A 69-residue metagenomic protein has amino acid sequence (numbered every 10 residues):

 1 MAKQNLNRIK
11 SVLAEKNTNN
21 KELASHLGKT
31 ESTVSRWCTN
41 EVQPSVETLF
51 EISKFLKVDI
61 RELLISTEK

Functional and structural regions predicted by a protein language model:
M1-N19: A short, Lys/Arg-rich alpha-helix, primarily the initiator
I9, L23-A24, V34-W37, L63: Conserved hydrophobic/aromatic packing and binding residues within compact polymer-binding modules
L13, A24, S53: The alpha-helix within a helix-turn-helix
L13, C38, L56, L64-T67: DNA major-groove recognition helix of helix-turn-helix
T18, P44-E47: Residue-level signal for the short linker/turn that defines the boundary of a DNA-recognition helix
K29-P44: Recognition helix of helix-turn-helix/homeodomain-like DNA-binding domains that insert into the DNA major groove
E47-E62: DNA major-groove recognition helix of helix-turn-helix/homeodomain DNA-binding modules
